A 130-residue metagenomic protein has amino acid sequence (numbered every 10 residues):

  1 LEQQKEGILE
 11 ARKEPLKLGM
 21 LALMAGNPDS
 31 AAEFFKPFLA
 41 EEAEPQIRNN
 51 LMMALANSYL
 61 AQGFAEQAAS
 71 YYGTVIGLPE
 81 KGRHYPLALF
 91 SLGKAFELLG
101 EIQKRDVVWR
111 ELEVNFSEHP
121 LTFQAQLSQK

Functional and structural regions predicted by a protein language model:
L1-A25, A32-F34: Acidic, proline-/serine-/threonine-rich low-complexity intrinsically disordered segments
E6-I8, L39-I47, I76-H84, E113-A125: Short solvent-exposed coil/turn linkers within tandem alpha-helical repeat scaffolds
